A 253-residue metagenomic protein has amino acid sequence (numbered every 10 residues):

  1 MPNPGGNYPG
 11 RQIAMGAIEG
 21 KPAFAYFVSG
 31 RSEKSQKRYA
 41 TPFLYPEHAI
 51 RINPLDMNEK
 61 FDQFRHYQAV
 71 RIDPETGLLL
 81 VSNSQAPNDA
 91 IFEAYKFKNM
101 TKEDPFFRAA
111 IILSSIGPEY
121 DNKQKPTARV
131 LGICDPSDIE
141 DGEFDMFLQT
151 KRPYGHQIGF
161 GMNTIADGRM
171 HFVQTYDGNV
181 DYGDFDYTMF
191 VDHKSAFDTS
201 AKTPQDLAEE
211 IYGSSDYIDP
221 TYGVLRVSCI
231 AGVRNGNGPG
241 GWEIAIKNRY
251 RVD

Functional and structural regions predicted by a protein language model:
M1-D253: Conserved short alpha-helical segments that host acidic/polar catalytic motifs at enzyme active sites
